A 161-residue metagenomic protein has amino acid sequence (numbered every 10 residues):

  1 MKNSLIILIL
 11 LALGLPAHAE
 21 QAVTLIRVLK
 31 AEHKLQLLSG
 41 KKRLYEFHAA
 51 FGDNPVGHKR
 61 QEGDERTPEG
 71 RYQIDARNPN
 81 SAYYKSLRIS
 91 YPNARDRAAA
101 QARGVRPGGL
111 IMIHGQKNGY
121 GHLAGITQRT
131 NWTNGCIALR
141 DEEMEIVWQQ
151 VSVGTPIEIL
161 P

Functional and structural regions predicted by a protein language model:
M1-S4: Positively charged n-region of N-terminal signal peptides that target proteins for export
I9-H18: Hydrophobic h-region of N-terminal signal peptides that target proteins for export in Gram-negative bacteria
E20-T24, A31, F51-A76, A94-A99 (+1 more regions): N-terminal post-signal-peptidase region of extra-cytosolic proteins
Q21, G63, N78-P161: Exported/periplasmic cell-wall-interacting domains
L25, E46-H48, R71, L110 (+1 more regions): Well-ordered beta-strand positions in beta-sheet-rich domains
A31, G40-K42, P79-S81: Short strand-connecting beta-turns/loops that link adjacent beta-strands
Q36-L38: Core beta-strand residues in small-molecule sensory/regulatory alpha/beta domains
K42-N54: Short Gly/aromatic-enriched secondary-structure transition segments
